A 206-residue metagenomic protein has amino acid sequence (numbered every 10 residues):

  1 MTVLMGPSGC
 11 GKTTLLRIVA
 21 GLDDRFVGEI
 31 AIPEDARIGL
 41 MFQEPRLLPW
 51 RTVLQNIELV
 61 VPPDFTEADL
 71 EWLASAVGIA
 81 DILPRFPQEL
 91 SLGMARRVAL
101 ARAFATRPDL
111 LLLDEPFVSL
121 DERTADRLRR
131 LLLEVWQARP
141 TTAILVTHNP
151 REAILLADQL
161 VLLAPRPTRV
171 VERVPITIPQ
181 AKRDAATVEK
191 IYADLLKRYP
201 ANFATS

Functional and structural regions predicted by a protein language model:
A20: Helix-to-loop junction immediately C-terminal to a conserved catalytic motif
F65-I82, L131-E134: Conserved ABC ATPase "signature" region
F86-L90, M94: Conserved ABC ATPase signature
L100: Hydrophobic anchor residue at the start of the ABC signature
A105-D109: A short, proline-enriched helix->beta-strand linker immediately N-terminal to the Walker B motif in ABC-type P-loop
L111-E115: Catalytic Walker B motif of ABC-type/P-loop ATPase nucleotide-binding domains
A125-R139: Helical segment within the ABC ATPase nucleotide-binding domain
